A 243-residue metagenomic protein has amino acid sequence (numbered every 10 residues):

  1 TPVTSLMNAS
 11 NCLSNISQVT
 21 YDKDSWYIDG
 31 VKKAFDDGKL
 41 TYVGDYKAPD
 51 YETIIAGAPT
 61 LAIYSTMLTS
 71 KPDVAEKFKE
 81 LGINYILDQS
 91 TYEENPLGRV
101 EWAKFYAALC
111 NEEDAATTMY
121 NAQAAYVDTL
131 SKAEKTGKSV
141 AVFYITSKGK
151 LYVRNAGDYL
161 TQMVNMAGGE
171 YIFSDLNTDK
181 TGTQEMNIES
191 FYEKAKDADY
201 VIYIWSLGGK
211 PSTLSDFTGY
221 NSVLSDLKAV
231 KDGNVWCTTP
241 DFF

Functional and structural regions predicted by a protein language model:
T1-G57, L61-L68: A short, structured surface patch at a secondary-structure boundary
T1-V19, L97, F105, L151-M166 (+1 more regions): Extracytoplasmic metal-acquisition and chelation regions
T4-N8, E52-A56, E76, E80 (+9 more regions): Solvent-exposed, polar/charged alpha-helical surfaces in well-ordered, non-transmembrane soluble domains, broadly
A9-S14, S25-D36, E76-K79, L160-L176: Ligand-binding cleft/hinge of the Venus flytrap
N11-Y21, A75-Q89, S212-V235: A short, gly/pro- and small-residue-rich
K39, E52, T60-I63, S70-K150 (+2 more regions): Extracytoplasmic substrate-binding proteins
E93-T118, Y200-F243: Structured C-terminal subdomain patch of bacterial secreted/periplasmic proteins
A133-S212: Flexible, glycine-rich surface segments
